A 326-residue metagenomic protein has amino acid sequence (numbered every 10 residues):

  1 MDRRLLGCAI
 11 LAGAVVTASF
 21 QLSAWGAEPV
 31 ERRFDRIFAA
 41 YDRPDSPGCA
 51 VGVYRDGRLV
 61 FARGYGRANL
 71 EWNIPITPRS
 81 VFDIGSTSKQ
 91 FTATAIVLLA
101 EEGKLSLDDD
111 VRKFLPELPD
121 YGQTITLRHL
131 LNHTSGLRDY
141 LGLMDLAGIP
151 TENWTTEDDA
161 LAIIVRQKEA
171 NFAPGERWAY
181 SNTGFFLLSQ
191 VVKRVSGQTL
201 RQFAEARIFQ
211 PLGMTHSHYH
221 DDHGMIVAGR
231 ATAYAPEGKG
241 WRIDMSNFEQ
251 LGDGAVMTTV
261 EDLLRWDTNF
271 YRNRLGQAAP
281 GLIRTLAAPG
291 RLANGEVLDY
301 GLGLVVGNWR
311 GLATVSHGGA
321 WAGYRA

Functional and structural regions predicted by a protein language model:
D2-C8: N-terminal export leaders
A9-Q21: Bacterial N-terminal signal peptides
A27-I84, S106-D109, A162, R166-E169 (+1 more regions): Short, conserved catalytic-motif segment at the N-terminal edge
N69, G122-A322: Short, surface-exposed loop or secondary-structure junction motifs that flank catalytic or metal-binding residues
T92: Active/ligand-binding-proximal structured segments within catalytic/core domains that scaffold catalytic residues
S106-Y121, Q210-L212: Short, glycine/proline-biased beta-turn/loop segments that scaffold the active-site neighborhood
Y324-A326: Short, surface-exposed beta-strand/loop micro-motifs that present aromatic residues
